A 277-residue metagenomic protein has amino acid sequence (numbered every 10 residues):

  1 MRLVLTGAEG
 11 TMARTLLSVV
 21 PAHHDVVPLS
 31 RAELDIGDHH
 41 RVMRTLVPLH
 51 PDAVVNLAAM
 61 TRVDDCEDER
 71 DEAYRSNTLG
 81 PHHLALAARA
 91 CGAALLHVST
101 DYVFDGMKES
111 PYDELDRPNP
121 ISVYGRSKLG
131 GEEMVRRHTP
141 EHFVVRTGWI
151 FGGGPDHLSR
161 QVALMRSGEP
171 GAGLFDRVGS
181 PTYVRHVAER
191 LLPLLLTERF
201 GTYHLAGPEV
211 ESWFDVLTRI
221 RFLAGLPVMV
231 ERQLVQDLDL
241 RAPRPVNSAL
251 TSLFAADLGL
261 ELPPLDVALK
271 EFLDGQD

Functional and structural regions predicted by a protein language model:
M1-A22: N-terminal Rossmann NAD(P)H-binding glycine-rich loop of SDR-like oxidoreductase domains
T15, R190-L191, T197-R241, L273 (+1 more regions): Mid/C-terminal beta-alpha module of Rossmann-like enzyme folds, strongest in SDR-family dehydrogenases/epimerases
H23-R44: Adenosine-cofactor binding site in Rossmann-like domains, unifying the SAM/SAH pocket of S-adenosylmethionine-dependent
H39-S76, R89: NAD(P)H-binding glycine-rich loop region in Rossmannoid oxidoreductase-like domains and their noncatalytic homologs
R75, L79-H83, V103-V145, I150: Catalytic helix-loop patch of NAD(P)-dependent Rossmann-fold dehydrogenases
E133-G179, R185-H186: NAD(P)-dependent short-chain dehydrogenase/reductase
G173-V178, Y203-V210, D257: Glycine-rich Rossmann NAD(P)(H)-binding loop
P243-D277: C-terminal amphipathic/interface module of NAD(P)-dependent oxidoreductases and related NAD-binding regulators
